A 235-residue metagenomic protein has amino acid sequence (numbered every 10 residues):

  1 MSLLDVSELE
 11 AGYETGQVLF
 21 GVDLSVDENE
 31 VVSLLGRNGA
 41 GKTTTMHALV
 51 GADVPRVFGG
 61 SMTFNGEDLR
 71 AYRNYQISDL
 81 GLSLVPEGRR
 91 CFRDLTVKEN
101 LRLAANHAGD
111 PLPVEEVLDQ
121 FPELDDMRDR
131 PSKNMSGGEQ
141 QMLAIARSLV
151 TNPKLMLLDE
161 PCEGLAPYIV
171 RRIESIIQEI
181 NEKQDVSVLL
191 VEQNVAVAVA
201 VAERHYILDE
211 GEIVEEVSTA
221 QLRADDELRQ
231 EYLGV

Functional and structural regions predicted by a protein language model:
S2-V235: Glycine-rich phosphate-binding loops of nucleotide-dependent enzymes
